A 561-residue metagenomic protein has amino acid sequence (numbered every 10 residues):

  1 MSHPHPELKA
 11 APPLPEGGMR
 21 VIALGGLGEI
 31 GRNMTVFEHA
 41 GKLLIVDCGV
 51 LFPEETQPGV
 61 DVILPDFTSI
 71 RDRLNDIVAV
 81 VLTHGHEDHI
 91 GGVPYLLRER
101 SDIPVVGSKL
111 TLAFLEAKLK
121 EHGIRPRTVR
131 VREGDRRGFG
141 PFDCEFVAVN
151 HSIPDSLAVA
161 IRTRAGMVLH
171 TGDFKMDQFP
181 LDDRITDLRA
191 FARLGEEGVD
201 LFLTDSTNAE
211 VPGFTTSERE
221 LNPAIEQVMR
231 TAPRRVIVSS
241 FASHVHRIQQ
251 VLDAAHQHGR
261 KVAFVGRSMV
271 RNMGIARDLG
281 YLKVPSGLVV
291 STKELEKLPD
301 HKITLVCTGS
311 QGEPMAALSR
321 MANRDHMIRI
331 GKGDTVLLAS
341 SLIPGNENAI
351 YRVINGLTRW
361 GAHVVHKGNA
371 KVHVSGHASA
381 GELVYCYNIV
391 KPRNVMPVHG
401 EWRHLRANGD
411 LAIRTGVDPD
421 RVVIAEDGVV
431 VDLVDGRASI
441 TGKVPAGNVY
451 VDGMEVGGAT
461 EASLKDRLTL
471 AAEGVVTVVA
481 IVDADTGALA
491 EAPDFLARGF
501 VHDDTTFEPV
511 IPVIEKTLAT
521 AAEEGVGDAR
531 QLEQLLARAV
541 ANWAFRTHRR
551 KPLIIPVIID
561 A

Functional and structural regions predicted by a protein language model:
S2-V81, H86-L298, A316-R329, N348-R352: His/Asp/Glu-rich metal-coordinating catalytic cores of metallo-dependent phosphodiesterases/hydrolases acting on
L27, L51-E55, G59, D76-I77 (+6 more regions): A glycine- and charged-residue-rich anion-binding loop/surface
L119, A412, A544: Conserved hydrophobic residues forming the short capping helix/wall of the S-adenosyl-L-methionine
R132, E426, R550-I554: Short Gly/Ser/Thr- and Asp/Glu-enriched loop/turn motifs at secondary-structure junctions
P141, S156-A158, K302, E473-T477 (+1 more regions): Broad gene-expression machinery/nucleic-acid interaction feature
E210-V526, E533-Q534, R538: Hard-cation-handling environments
G525-A561: C-terminal tails and terminal domains of large nucleic-acid-associated and other macromolecular-machine proteins
